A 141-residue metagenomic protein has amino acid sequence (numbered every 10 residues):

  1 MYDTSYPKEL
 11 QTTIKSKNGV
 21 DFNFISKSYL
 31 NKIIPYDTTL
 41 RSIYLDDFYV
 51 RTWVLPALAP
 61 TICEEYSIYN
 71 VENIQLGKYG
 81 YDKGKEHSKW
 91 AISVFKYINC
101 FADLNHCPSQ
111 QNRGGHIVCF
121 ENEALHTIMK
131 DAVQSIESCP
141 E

Functional and structural regions predicted by a protein language model:
M1-E141: PLD/PLD-like phosphodiesterase catalytic module centered on the HKD motif
